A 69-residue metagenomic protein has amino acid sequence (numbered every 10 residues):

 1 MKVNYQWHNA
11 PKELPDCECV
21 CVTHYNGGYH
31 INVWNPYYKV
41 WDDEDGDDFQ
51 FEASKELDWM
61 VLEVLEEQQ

Functional and structural regions predicted by a protein language model:
M1-Q69: Structural boundary micro-motifs
